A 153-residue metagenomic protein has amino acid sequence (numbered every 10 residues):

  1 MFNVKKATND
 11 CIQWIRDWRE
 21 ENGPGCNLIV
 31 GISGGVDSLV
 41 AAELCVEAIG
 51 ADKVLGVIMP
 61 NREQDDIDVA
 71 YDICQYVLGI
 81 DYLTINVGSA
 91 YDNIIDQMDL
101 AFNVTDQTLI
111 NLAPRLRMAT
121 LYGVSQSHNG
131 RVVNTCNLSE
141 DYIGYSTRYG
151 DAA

Functional and structural regions predicted by a protein language model:
M1-T147: ATP-dependent adenylation/nucleotidyltransferase module used to activate substrates
G150-A153: Gly/Ser/Thr-rich active-site loops/lids in small-molecule metabolic enzymes that frequently grip phosphoryl groups
